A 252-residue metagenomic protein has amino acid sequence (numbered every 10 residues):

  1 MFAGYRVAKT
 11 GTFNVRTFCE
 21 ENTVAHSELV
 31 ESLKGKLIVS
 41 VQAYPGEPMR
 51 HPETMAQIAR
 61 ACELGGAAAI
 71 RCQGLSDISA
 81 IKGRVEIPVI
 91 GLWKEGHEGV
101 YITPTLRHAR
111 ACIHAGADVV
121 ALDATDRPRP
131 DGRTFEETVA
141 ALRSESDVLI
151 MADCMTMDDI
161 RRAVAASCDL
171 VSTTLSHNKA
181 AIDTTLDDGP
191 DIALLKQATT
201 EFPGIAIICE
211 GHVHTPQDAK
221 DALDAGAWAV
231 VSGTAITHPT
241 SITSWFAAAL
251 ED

Functional and structural regions predicted by a protein language model:
A3, A8, T12-F13: N-terminal polybasic/positive-inside topogenic patches
T12-H26, Y44, P48-M49, D191-D252: Alpha/beta catalytic cores of nucleotide-metabolism and tRNA/nucleoside-modifying enzymes
V15-H114, I150, D158, R162-A165 (+1 more regions): Conserved N-terminal beta1-alpha1 strand-loop-helix module at the mouth
S27-S32, I113-H114, S144, T199-E201 (+1 more regions): Solvent-exposed alpha-helices and their adjacent loops that cap or buttress functional pockets in soluble metabolic
L37-V41, I70, V89-W93, V120-L122 (+4 more regions): Hydrophobic faces of well-ordered beta-strands that scaffold small-molecule active sites in alpha/beta enzyme cores
Q42, A115-R129, V171-D183, A225-W245: Glycine-rich phosphate-binding active-site loops on the catalytic face of alpha/beta enzymes
M49-H51, R71-I87, G99-R107, A124-L142 (+4 more regions): Active-site-adjacent beta->alpha loops and helix N-cap segments on the catalytic face of soluble alpha/beta enzymes
V85-V89, A115-V119, S144-D147, A165-S172 (+3 more regions): Glycine-enriched alpha-helix->loop->beta-strand junction motifs that scaffold or abut catalytic
